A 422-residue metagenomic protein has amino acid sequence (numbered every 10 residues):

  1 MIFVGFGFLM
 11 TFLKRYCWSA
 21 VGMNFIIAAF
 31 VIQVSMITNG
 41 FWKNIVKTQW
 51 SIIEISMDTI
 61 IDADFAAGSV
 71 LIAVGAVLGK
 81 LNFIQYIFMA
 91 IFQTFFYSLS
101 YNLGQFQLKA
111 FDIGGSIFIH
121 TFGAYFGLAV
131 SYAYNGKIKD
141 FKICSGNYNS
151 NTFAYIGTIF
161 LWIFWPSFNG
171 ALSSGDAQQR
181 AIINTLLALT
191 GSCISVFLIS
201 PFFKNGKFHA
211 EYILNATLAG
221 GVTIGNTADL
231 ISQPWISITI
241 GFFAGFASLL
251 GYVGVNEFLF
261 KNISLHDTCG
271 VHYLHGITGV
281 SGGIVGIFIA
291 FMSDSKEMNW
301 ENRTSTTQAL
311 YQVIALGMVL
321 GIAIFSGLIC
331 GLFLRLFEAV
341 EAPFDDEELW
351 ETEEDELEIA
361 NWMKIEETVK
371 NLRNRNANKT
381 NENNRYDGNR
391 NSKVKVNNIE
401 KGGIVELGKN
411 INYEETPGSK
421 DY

Functional and structural regions predicted by a protein language model:
M1-Y422: Hydrophobic alpha-helical transmembrane bundles of multi-pass membrane proteins
